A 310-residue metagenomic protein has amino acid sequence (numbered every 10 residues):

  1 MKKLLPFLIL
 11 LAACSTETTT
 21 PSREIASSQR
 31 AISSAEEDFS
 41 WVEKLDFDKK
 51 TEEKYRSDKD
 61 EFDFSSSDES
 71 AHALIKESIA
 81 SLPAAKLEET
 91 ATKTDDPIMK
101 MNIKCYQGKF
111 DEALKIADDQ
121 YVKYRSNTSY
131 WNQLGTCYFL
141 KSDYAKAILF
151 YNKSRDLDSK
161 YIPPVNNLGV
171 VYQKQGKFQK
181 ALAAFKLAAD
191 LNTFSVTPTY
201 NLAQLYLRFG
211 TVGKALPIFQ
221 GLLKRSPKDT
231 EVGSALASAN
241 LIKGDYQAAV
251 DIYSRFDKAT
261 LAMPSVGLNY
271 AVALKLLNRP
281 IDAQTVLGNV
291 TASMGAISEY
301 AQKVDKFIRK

Functional and structural regions predicted by a protein language model:
F62, A85, I242, T260-K310: Terminal, low-structured helical/coil segments at or just beyond the last alpha-helical repeat
T94, T128-S129, I162-P163, V196-T197 (+3 more regions): Helix-start (N-cap) detector for alpha-helical repeat units in TPR-like alpha-solenoids, especially tetratricopeptide
K123, L157, L191, K224-R225 (+2 more regions): Structural marker of alpha-solenoid helical repeat scaffolds
Q133, N166-N167, N201, A235 (+2 more regions): Canonical tetratricopeptide repeat
